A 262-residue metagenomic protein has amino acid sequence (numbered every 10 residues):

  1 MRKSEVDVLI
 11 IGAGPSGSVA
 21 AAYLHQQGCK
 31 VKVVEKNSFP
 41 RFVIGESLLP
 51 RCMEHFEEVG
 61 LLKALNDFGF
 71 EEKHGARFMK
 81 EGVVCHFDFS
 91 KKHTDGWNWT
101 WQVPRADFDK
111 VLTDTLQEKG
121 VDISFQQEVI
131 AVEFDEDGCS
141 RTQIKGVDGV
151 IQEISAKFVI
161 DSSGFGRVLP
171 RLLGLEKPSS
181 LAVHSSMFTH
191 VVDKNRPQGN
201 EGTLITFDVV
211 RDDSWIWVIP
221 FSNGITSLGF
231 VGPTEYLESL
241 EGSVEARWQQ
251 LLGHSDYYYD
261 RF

Functional and structural regions predicted by a protein language model:
R2-G14: Beta1/beta-strand and adjacent pyrophosphate-binding region of the FAD-binding site in flavoprotein oxidoreductases
G17-S18: N-terminal Rossmann-fold NAD(P) dinucleotide-binding loop
H25-I44: Glycine-rich FAD pyrophosphate-binding loop
C29, L61, V121: Short phosphate-binding/catalytic loops that engage adenosine nucleotides
F42-E81: N-terminal FAD cofactor-binding segment of flavoenzymes
V84-V103, R141, V231-E235: Helix-loop-beta segment of a Rossmann-like dinucleotide-binding subdomain
H93-D114, E238-S243: Short beta-strand to alpha-helix junction loop
T115-Y258: Predominantly flavin-linked oxidoreductase catalytic cores and closely associated redox partners
